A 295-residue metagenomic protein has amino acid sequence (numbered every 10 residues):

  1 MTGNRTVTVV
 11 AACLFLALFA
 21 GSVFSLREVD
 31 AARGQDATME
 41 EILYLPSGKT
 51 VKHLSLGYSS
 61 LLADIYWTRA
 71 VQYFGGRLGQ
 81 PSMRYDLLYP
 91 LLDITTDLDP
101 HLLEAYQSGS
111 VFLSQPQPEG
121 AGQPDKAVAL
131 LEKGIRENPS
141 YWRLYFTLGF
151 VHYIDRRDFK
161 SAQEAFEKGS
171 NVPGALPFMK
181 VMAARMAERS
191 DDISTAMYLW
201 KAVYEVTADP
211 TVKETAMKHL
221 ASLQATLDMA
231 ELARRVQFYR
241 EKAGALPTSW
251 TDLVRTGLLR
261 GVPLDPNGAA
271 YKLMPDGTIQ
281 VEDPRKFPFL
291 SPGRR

Functional and structural regions predicted by a protein language model:
T2-S110, S114, G122, G244 (+1 more regions): N-terminal alpha-helical interaction modules that lie
A70, S110-Q115, G149-F150, A183-R185 (+1 more regions): Conserved small-residue packing positions in alpha-helical repeats and bundles
F74, Q80, E119, Y153-I154 (+2 more regions): Hydrophobic/aromatic side-chain positions at a characteristic register within alpha-helices of tetratricopeptide repeats
R84-Y85, E119-L130, D155-A165, D192-T195: Structural signature of tandem alpha-helical TPR/SEL1-like repeats, specifically the intra-repeat loop/turn
I94-T95, K133-G134, K168-G169, A202-V203: Canonical positions in the second alpha-helix
P100, P139, P173-G174, T207-A208: Short coil turns that delineate tetratricopeptide repeat
Q107-S108, P124, W142-L148, P177-A183 (+3 more regions): Alpha-solenoid helical repeat scaffolds
Q115-Q117, T195-Y198, Y204, A208-R295: Low-complexity, acidic interaction segments enriched in glycine
